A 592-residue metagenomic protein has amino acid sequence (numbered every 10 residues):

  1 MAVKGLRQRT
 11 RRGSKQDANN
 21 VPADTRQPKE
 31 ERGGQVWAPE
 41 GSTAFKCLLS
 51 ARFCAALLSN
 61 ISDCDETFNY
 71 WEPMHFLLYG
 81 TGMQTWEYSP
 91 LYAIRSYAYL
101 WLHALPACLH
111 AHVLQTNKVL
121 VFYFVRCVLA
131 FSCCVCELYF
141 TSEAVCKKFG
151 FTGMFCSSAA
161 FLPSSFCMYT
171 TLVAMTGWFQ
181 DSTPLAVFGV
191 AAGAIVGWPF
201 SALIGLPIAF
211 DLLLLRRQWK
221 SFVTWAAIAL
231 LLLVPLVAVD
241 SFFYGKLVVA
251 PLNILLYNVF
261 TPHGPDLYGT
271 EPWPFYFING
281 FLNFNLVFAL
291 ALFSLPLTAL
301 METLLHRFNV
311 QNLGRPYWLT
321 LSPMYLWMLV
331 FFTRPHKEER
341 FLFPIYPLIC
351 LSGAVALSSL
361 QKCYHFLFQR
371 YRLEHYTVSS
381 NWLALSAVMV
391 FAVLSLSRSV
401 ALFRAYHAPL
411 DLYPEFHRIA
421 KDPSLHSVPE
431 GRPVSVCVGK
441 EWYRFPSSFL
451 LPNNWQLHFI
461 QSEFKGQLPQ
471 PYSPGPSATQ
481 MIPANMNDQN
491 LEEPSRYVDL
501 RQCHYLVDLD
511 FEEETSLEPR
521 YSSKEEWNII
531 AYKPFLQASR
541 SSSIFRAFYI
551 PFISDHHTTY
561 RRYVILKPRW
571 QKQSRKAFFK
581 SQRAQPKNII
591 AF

Functional and structural regions predicted by a protein language model:
M1-A55, S142, C146, T224-L231: Start-transfer (signal-anchor) and selected internal transmembrane alpha helices of multi-pass inner/ER membrane
P22-R26, A174-V234, P296-F308, L351 (+1 more regions): Perimembrane helix-loop-helix junctions
D63-C64, C156-F166: Short acidic/glycine- and proline-prone juxtamembrane loop motifs at membrane-interface regions of multi-pass membrane
E66-Q84, Y88-S89, Q218-A226, A238-F275: Extracytoplasmic catalytic-loop and juxtamembrane helix elements of membrane-embedded, polyprenol/dolichol-linked
N69-L78, S89-Q115, C127-F131, S165 (+3 more regions): Short hydrophobic/aromatic helix or loop-helix immediately within or flanking a transmembrane segment in polytopic
A111, Y123-F149: Transmembrane-helix motifs of polytopic, lipid-linked glycan transferases
I278-G314: Hydrophobic, aromatic-rich transmembrane alpha-helices and their immediate juxtamembrane boundary segments
S359-D510, W527-P534, S542-P586: Membrane-embedded, lumen/periplasm-facing catalytic core of multi-pass transferases that use lipid-linked donors
